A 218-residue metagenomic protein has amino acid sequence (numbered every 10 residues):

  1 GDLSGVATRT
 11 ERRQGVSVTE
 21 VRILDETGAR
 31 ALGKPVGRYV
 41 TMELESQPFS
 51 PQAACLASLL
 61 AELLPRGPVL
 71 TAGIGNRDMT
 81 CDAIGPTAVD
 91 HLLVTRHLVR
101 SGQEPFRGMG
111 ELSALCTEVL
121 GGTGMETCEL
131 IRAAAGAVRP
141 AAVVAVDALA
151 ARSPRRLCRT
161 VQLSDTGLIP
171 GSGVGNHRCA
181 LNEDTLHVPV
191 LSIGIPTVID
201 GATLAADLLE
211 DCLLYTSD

Functional and structural regions predicted by a protein language model:
G1-V36: N-terminal amphipathic/basic leader segments beginning at the initiator methionine
T27-G37, Q47-L63: Metallocofactor- and cofactor-centric catalytic cores in central/energy metabolism, strongly enriched
E43-E45, P68-D78, A114-E118: Short glycine-rich or small-residue beta-strand-to-loop segments that form or flank ligand, phosphate, metal/Fe-S
I74-A83, G121, A148-R152: Gly/Ser/Thr-rich loops at beta-strand to alpha-helix junctions that form or flank small-molecule/cofactor-binding
N76-G110, A114: Glycine-rich phosphate/diphosphate-binding loop of Rossmann-like nucleotide-binding domains
R107-A134: A structural-propensity feature for long, helix-poor, extended segments
C128-C179: Glycine-rich phosphate-binding loop
Y215-D218: Conserved small/polar residues in nucleotide/adenosyl-binding loops
